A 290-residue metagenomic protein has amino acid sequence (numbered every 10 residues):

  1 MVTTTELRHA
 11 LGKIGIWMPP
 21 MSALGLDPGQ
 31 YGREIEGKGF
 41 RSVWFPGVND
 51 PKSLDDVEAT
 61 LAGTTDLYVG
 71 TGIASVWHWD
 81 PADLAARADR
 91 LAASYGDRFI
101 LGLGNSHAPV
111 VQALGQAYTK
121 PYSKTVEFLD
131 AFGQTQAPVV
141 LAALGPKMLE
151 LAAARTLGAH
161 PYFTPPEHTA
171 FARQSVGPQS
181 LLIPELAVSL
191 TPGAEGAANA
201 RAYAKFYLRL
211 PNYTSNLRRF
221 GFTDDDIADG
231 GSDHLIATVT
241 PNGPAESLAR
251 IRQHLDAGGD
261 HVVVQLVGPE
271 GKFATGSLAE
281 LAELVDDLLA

Functional and structural regions predicted by a protein language model:
M1-A290: Active-site-adjacent structural elements that line small-molecule/cofactor binding pockets in enzymes
